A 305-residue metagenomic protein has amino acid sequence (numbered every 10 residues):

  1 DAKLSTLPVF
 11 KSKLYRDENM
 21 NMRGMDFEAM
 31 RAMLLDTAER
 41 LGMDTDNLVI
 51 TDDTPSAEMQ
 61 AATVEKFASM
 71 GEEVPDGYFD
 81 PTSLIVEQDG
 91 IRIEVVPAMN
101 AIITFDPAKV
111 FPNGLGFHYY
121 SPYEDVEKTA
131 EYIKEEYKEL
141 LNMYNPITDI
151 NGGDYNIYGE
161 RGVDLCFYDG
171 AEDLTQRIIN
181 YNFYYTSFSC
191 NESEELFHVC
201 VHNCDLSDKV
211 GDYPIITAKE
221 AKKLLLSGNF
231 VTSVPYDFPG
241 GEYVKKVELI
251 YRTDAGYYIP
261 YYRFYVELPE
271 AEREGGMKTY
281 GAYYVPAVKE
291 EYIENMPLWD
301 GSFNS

Functional and structural regions predicted by a protein language model:
D1, E242, I250-R252, E290 (+1 more regions): Generic ordered-secondary-structure signal
D1-I178, F303: Preferential activation on post-signal-peptide N-terminal prodomains/segments of secreted or lumenal proteins
G90, P97-N100, S189-E195, Y257-I259 (+1 more regions): Short, solvent-exposed coil/turn segments at beta-strand boundaries
G114, H118-Y280: Segments that shape or occlude catalytic/ligand-binding pockets
G276-G281, V285-Y292: Intrinsically disordered, low-complexity regulatory tails
A287-S305: Short, low-complexity, Pro/Ser/Thr/Gly-rich segments in the mature regions of secreted, periplasmic
